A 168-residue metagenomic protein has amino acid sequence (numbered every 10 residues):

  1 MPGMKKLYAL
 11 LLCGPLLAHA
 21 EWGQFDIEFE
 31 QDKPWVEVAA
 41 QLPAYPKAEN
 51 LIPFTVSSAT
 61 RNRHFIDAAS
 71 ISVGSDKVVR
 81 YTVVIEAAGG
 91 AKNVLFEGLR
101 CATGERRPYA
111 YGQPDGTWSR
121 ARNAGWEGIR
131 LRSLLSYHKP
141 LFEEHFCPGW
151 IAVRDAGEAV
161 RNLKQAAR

Functional and structural regions predicted by a protein language model:
G3-L11: Sec-dependent signal peptide recognition, specifically the positively charged N-region followed immediately by
C13-L17: N-terminal signal peptide c-region/cleavage motif recognized by signal peptidases
E21-K92, F96: N-terminal secretory signal peptides
V79, G104-R106: Hydrophobic residues embedded in beta-strands of well-ordered beta-sheets
I85-A87, G98-T103, A110-D115, R122-G125: A mature extracytoplasmic/lumenal domain signature
V94, P108-Y109: Structured, non-membrane catalytic/scaffold regions adjacent to prosthetic-group chemistry
S119-R168: C-terminal partner/receptor-binding element of secreted or periplasmic proteins
